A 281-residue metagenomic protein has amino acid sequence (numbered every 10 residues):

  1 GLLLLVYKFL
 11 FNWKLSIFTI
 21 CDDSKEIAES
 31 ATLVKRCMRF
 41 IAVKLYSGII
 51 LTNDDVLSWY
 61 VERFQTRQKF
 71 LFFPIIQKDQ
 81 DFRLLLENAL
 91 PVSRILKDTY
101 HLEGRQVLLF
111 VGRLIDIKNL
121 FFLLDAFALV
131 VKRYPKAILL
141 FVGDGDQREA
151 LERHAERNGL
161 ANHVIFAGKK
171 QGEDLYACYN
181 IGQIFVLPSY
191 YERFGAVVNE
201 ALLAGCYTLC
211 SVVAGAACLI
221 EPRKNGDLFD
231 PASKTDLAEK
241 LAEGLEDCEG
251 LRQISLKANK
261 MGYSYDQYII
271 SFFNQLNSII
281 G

Functional and structural regions predicted by a protein language model:
L15-T32, S47: A short, histidine- and acid-enriched strand-loop-helix "catalytic/donor-clamping" loop that lines the nucleotide-sugar
F40, K44-R94, L102: Donor nucleotide-sugar binding/catalytic pocket of nucleotide-sugar-dependent glycosyltransferases
Q106-L129, L139, D146-E152: A conserved mid-protein helix/loop that constitutes part of the nucleotide-sugar donor-binding site
K169-K170, A177-G182: Short alpha-helical donor nucleotide-sugar binding micro-motif in glycosyltransferases
Y190: Aromatic "clamp/platform" in nucleotide-sugar-dependent glycosyltransferases that forms part of the donor/acceptor
Y207-C210: Short hydrophobic beta-strand element within catalytic cores of glycosyltransferases and related nucleotide-activated
P222-R223, D227-K234, E243-C248: Conserved acidic donor-binding segment of nucleotide-sugar-dependent glycosyltransferases
G250-S264: A short, well-ordered alpha-helix in the C-terminal region of glycosyltransferases
